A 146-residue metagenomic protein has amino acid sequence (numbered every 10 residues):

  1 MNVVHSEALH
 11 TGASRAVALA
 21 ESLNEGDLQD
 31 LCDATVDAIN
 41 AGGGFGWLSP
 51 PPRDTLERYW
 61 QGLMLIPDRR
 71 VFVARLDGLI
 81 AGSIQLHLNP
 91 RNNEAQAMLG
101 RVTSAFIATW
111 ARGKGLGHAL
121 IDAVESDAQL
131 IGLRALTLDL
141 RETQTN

Functional and structural regions predicted by a protein language model:
V4-G12, L19-M98, T103-S104, A108-W110 (+2 more regions): Acetyl-CoA-dependent GNAT
T109-R112, L136-N146: Conserved beta-strand-loop-alpha-helix junction that forms the acyl-donor binding cleft
G115: Glycine-rich phosphate-binding loop
H118: Long, contiguous binding/interaction regions
I121, A128-R141: Conserved GNAT acetyl-CoA-binding A-motif
